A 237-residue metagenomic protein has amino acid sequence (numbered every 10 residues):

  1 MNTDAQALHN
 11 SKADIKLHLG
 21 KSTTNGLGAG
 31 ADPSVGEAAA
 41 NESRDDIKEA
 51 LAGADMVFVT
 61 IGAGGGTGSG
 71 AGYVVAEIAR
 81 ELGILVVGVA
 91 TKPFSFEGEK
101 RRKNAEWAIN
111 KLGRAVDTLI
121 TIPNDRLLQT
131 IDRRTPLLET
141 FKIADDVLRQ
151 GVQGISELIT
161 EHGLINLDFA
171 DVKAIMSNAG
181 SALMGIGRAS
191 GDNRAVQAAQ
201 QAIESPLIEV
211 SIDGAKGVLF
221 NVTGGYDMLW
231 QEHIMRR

Functional and structural regions predicted by a protein language model:
M1-R237: Tubulin/FtsZ superfamily GTPase core signature
